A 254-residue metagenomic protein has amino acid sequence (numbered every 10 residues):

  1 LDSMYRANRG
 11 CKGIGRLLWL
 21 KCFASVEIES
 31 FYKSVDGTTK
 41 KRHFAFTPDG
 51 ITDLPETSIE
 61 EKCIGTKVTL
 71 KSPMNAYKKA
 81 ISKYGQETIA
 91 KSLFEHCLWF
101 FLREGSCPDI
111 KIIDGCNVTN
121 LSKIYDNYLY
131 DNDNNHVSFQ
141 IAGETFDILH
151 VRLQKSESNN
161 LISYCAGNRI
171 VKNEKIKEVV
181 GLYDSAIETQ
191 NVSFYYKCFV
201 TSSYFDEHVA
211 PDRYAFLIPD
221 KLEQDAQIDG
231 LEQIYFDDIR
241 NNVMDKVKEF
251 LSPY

Functional and structural regions predicted by a protein language model:
L1, G65-K67, E174-K175, V209: Active-site-adjacent bridging/hinge elements
D2-K123: GHKL-type ATPase core
K111-F250: GHKL/Bergerat-fold ATPase module in large chromosome/replication-associated machines
P253-Y254: Extended, well-ordered alpha-helical scaffold/bundle regions in very large, multi-domain proteins
